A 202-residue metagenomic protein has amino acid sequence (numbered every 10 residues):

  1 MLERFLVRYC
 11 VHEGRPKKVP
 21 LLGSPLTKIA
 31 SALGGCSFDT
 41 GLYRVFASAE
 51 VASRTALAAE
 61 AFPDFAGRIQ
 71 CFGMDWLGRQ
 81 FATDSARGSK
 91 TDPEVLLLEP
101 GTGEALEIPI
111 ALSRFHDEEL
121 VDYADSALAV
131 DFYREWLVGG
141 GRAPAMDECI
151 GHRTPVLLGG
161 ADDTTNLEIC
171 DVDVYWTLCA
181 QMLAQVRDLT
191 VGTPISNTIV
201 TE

Functional and structural regions predicted by a protein language model:
M1-T91, V156-E202: A surface-exposed partner-binding patch
T91-F132: Compact, glycine/acidic-enriched structural inserts
H116-T177: An amphipathic alpha-helical core segment
